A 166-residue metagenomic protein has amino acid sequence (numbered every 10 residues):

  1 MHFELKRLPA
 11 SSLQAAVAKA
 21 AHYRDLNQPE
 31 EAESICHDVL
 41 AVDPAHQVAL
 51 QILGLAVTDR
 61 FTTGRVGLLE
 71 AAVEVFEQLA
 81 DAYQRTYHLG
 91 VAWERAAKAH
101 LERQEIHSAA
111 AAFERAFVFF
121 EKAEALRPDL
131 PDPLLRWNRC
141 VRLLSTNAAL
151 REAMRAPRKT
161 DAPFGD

Functional and structural regions predicted by a protein language model:
M1-R7, E30-C36, V66-E74: Repeat-mediated protein-protein interaction surfaces in helical alpha-solenoids
H2-E4, P9-A10, A125-D166: Terminal, low-structured helical/coil segments at or just beyond the last alpha-helical repeat
K6, E33, L40-A41, V73-A80 (+3 more regions): A conserved position within tetratricopeptide repeats
L8-A15, E31, R85, A111-R115: Alpha-helix N-cap/N′ positions at the starts of helices
A10-A15, D43-D59, A80-E102, P131-L143: Amphipathic alpha-helical repeat scaffolds of TPR domains
S11-I35, A99-Q104: Alpha-helical segment of the N-proximal tetratricopeptide repeat
V57-D81, H88-E121, L143-D161: Short coil/linker segments at helix-helix boundaries
